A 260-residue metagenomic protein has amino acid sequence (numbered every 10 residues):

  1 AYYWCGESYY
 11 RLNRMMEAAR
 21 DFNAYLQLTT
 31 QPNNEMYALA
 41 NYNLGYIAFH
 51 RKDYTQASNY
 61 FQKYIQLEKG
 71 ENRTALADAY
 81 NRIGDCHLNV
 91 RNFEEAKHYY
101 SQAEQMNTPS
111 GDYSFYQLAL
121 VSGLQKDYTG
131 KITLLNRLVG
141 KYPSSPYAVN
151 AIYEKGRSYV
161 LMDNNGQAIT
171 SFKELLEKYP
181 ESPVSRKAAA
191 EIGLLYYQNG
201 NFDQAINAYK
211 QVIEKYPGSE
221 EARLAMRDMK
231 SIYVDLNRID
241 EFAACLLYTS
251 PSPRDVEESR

Functional and structural regions predicted by a protein language model:
Y25-T29, K63-E68, E104-Q105, L138-G140 (+2 more regions): Amphipathic alpha-helical segments of tetratricopeptide repeats
Y248-D255: Conserved small/polar residues in nucleotide/adenosyl-binding loops
